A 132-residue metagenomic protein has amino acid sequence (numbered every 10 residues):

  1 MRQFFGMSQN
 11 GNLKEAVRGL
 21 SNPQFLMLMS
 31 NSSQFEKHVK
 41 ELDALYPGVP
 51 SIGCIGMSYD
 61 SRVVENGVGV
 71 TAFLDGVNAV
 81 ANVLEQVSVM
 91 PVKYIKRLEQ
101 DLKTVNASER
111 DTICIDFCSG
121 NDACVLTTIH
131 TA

Functional and structural regions predicted by a protein language model:
M1-A132: Cofactor- and metal-binding active-site motifs of prokaryotic enzymes that mediate redox/radical or nucleophilic
